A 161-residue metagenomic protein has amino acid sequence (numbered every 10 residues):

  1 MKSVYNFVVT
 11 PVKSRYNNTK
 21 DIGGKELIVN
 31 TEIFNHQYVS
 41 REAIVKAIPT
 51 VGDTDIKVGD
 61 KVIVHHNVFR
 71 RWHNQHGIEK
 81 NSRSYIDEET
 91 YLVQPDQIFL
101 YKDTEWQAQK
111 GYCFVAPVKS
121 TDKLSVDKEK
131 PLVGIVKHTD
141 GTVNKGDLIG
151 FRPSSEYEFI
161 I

Functional and structural regions predicted by a protein language model:
M1-I161: Acidic-enriched and Gly/Ser
